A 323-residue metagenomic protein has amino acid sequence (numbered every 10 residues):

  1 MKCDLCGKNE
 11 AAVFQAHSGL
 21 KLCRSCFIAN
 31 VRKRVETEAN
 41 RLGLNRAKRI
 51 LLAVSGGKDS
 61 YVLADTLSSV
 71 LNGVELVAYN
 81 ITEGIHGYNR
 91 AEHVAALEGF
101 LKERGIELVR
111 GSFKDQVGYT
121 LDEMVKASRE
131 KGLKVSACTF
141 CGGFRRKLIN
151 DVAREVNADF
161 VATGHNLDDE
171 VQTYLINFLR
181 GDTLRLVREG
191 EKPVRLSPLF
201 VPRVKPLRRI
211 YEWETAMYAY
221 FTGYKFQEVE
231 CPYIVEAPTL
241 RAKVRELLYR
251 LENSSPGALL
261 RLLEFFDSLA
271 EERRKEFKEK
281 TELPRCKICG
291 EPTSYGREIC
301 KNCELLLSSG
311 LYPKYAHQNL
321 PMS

Functional and structural regions predicted by a protein language model:
M1-C3, A258-S323: Cys/His-clustered metal-coordination modules, chiefly Zn-binding fingers
K2-R188, R209-F221, C286-C289, C300: ATP-dependent adenylation/nucleotidyltransferase module used to activate substrates
H17, A29, R209, P238-R241 (+3 more regions): Electropositive phosphate-/nucleotide-binding environments in soluble metabolic enzymes
K21, G143, D168-D169, A237-R245 (+2 more regions): An alpha-helix initiation/capping motif
A47, F226-C231, L259, S294: Short, surface-exposed acidic
V70, R250-S254, P292: Histidine kinase transmitter module recognition
L133-R146, V187-L196, L248-S268: Short, basic, helix/turn surface patches
D168-E252, L320-S323: Catalytic subdomain that performs nucleotidyl-dependent activation
